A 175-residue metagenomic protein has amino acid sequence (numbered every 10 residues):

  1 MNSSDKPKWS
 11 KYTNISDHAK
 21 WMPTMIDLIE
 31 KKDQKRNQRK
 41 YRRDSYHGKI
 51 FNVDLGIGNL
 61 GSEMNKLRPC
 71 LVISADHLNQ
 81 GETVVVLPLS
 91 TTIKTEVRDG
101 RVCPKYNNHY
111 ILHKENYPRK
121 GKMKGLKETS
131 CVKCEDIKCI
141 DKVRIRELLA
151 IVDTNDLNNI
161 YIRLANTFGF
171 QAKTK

Functional and structural regions predicted by a protein language model:
M1-K175: Conserved functional hotspots at enzyme active or ligand-binding sites that engage polyanionic ligands
